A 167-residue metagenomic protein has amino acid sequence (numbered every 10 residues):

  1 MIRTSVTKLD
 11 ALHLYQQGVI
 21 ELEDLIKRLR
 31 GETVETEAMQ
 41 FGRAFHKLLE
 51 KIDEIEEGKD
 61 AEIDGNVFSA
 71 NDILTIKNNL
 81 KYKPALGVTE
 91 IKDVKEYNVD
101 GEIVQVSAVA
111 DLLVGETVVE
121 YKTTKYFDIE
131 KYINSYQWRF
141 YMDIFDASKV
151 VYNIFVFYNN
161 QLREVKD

Functional and structural regions predicted by a protein language model:
M1-A110: Metal-dependent nuclease catalytic cores that hydrolyze phosphodiester bonds in DNA/RNA, characterized by
I91-D167: Mg2+/Mn2+-dependent nuclease catalytic core
